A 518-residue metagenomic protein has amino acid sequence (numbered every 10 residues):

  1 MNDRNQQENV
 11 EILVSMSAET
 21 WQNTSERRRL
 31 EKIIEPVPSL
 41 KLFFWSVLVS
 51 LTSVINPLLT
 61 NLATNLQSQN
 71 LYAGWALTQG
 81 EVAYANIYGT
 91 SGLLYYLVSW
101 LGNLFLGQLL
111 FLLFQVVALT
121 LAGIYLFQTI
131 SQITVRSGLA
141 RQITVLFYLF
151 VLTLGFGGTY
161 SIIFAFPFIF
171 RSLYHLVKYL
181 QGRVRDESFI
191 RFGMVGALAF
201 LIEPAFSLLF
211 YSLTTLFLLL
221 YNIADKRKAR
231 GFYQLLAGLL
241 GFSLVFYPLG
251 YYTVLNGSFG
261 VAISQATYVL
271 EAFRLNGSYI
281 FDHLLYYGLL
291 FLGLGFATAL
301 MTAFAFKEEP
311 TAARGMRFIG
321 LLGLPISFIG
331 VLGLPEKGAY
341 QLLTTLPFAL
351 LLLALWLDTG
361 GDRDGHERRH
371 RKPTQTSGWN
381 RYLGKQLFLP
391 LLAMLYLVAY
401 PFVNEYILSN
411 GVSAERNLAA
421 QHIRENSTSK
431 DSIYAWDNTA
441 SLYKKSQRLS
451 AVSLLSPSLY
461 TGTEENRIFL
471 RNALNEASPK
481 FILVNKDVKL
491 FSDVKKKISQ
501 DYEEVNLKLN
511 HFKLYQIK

Functional and structural regions predicted by a protein language model:
L113-V135, R171: Transmembrane-helix motifs of polytopic, lipid-linked glycan transferases
L126-F150: Transmembrane-helix signature of polytopic, membrane-embedded enzymes that assemble or transfer cell-envelope glycans
T134, S172-F189, L300-A312, L357: Membrane-interface transmembrane helices that cradle and orient dolichyl/undecaprenyl
G155-F166: Short acidic/glycine- and proline-prone juxtamembrane loop motifs at membrane-interface regions of multi-pass membrane
K178-L198, F232, L236, L321: Short hydrophobic alpha-helices at membrane interfaces in multi-pass membrane enzymes
E187-F206, F210, T214-T215, P325-V331: Membrane-interface alpha helices of multi-pass inner-membrane proteins
L334-W379: Hydrophobic/aromatic-rich transmembrane helices and adjacent perimembrane loops
I407-T461, L470-F491, N510: Short periplasmic/luminal acceptor-recognition loop of GT-C membrane glycosyltransferases, typified by
